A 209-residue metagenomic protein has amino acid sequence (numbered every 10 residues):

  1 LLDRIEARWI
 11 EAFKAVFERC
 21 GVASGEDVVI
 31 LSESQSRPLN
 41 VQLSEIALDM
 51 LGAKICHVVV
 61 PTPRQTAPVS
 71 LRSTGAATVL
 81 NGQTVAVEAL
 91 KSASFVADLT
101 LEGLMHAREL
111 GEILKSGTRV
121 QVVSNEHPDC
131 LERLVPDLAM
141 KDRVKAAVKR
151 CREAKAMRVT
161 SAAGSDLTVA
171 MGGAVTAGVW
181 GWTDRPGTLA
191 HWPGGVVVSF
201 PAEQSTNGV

Functional and structural regions predicted by a protein language model:
L1-V209: Active-site bordering "gate/hinge" segments that shape substrate access to catalytic or cofactor-binding pockets
